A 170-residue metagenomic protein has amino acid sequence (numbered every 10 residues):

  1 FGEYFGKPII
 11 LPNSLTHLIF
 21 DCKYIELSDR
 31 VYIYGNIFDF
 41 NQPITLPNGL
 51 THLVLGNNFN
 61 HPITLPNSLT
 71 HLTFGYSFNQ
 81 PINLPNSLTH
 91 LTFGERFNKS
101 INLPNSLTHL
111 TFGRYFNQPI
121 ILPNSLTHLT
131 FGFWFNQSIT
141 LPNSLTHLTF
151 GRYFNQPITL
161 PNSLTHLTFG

Functional and structural regions predicted by a protein language model:
F1-G6, I19-N41, V54-H61, T73-Q80 (+5 more regions): Concave beta-strand-loop units of leucine-rich repeat
I10-H17, Y32, T45-H52, T64-H71 (+5 more regions): Leucine-rich repeat
